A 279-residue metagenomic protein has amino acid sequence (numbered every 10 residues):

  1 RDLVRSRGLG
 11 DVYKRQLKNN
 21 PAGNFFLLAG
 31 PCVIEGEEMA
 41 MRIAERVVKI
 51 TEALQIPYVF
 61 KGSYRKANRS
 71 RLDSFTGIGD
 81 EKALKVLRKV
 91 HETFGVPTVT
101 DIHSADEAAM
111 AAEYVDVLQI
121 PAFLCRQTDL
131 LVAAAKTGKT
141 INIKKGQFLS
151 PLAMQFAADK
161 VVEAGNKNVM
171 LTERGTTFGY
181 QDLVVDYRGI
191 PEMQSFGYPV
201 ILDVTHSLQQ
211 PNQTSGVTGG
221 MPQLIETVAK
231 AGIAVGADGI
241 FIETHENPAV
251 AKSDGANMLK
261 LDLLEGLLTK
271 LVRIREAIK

Functional and structural regions predicted by a protein language model:
R1-Y13: Single conserved hydrophobic/aromatic residue that forms the stacking wall/gate of nucleotide- or nucleobase-binding
A22-F26, L54-Y58, E92-T98, Y114-D116 (+4 more regions): Short, well-ordered coil/turn segments that N-cap beta-strands
P31-A40, Y58-D80, T244-G255: Glycine-rich, proline-tolerant flexible connector loops at the mouths of alpha/beta enzymes
V33-R46, I78-K85, G219-T227: Glycine-rich anion/phosphate-binding loops
L72-E81, V117-L124, Y180-Y187, L208-I233 (+2 more regions): Active-site-adjacent loop and "lid" segments of alpha/beta metabolic enzymes
F75-T98, A134, G138-T140, P191-V200 (+1 more regions): Alpha-helix-loop-beta-strand connector modules within alpha/beta enzyme cores
I78-G79, V96-S104, D116-D129, T140-P151 (+1 more regions): Catalytic beta/alpha-barrel core
G138, N142-T244: Catalytic alpha/beta core domains of metabolic enzymes, predominantly
